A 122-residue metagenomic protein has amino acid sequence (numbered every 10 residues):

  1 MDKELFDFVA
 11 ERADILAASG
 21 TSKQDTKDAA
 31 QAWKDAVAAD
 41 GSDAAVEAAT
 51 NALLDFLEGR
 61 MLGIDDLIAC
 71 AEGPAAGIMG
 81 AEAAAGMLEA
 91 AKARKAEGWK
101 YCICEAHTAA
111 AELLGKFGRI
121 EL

Functional and structural regions predicted by a protein language model:
M1-D35, A111: Short terminal alpha-helical segments
D2, K23, D43, K100-I103: Amphipathic, non-membrane alpha-helical segments in soluble helical-bundle scaffolds
F6-F8, F56, F117: Phenylalanine-focused residue identity feature
V9-L16, A69-G77, E89-A91: Phosphate-binding glycine-rich loops and adjacent basic patches that engage nucleotide phosphates, nucleic-acid
K23, K27-I78: Aromatic-anchored, charged helix-turn/loop surface patch used as a conserved interaction hotspot
G77-L122: Amphipathic alpha-helical binding modules
